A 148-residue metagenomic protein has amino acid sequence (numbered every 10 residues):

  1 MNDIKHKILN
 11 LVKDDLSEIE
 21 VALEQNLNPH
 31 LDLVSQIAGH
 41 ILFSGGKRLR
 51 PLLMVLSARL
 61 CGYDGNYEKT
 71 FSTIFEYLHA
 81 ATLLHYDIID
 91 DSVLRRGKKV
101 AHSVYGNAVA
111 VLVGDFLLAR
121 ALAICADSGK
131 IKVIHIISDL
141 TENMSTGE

Functional and structural regions predicted by a protein language model:
M1-E24: N-terminal amphipathic/basic leader segments beginning at the initiator methionine
E24-E148: Mg2+-dependent prenyl diphosphate-binding active-site environment of isoprenoid biosynthetic enzymes
